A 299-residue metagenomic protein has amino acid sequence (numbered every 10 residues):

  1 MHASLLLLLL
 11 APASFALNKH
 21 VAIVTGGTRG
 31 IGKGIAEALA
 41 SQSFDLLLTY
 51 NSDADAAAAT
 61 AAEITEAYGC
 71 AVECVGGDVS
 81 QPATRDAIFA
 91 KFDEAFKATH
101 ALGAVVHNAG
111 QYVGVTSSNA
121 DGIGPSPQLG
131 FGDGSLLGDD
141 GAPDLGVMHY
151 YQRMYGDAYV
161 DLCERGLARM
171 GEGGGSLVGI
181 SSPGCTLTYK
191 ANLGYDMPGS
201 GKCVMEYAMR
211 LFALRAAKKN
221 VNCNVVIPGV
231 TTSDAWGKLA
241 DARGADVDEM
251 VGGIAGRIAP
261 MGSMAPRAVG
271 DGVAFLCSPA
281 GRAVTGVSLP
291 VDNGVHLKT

Functional and structural regions predicted by a protein language model:
T28-G30: Conserved glycine-rich cofactor-binding loop
Q42-A59: Conserved glycine-rich Rossmann-like NAD(P)H-binding loop of the short-chain dehydrogenase/reductase
A61, A120-G122, A191-G194, K218 (+2 more regions): A glycine/serine/threonine-rich, flexible loop-to-helix segment that serves as the NAD(P) cofactor-binding "lid"
Q111-Q152, G175-K218, V230-T232: Catalytic loop of short-chain dehydrogenase/reductase
Y195, A274, T285-T299: Short C-terminal tail/terminal secondary-structure segment of NAD(P)H-dependent dehydrogenase/reductase domains
A217-N222, V284-G286: Short, small/polar-rich loop/turn modules that mediate ligand/substrate recognition or access, typified
A245-V247, G256-V269, A280: A conserved structural motif in NAD(P)-dependent oxidoreductases
